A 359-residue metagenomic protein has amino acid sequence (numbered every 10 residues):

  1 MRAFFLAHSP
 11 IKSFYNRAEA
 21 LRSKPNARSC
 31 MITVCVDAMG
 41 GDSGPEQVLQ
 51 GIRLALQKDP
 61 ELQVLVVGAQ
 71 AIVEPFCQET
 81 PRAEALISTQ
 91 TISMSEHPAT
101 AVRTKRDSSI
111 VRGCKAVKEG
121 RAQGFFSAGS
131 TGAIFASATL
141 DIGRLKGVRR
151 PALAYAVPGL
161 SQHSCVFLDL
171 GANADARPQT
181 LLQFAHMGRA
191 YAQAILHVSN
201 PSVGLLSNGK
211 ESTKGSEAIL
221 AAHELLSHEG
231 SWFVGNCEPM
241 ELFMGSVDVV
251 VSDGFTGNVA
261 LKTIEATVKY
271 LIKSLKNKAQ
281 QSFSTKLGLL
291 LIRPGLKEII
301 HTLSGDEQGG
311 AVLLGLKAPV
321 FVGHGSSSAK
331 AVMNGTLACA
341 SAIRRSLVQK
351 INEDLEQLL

Functional and structural regions predicted by a protein language model:
A3, S9, S13, L21-N26: Short, low-complexity intrinsically disordered segments enriched in A/P/G/S/L with frequent Arg, especially at protein
S29-I72: N-terminal phosphate-binding or glycine-rich loops at protein starts, especially the Walker A/P-loop of NTPases
V36-E46, A172-L182, V322-S327: Short, glycine-rich nucleotide/cofactor-binding loops
E46, Q63, A174-P239: Glycine-rich phosphate/diphosphate-binding loop of Rossmann-like nucleotide-binding domains
E79-A122: Phosphate/nucleotide-donor binding subsite
A116-F135, K214, I219-L225, E229-I299: Glycine-rich phosphate-binding loop
T139-H163, F167, V249-V250, G254-L359: Glycine-rich phosphate/nucleotide-binding loop
